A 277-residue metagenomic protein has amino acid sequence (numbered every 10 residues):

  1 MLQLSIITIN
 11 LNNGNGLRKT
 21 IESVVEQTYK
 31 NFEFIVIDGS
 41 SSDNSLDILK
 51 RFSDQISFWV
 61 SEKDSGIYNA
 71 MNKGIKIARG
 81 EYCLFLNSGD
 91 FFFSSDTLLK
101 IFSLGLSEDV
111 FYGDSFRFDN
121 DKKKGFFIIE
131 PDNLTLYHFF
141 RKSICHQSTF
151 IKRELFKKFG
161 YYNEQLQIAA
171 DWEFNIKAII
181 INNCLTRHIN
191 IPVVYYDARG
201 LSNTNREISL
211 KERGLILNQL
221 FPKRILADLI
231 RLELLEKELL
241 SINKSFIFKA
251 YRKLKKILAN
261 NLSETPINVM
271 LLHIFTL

Functional and structural regions predicted by a protein language model:
M1-E26: N-proximal low-complexity "stem/linker" segments adjacent to membrane-targeting elements
L2-S5, E33, E173: Cell-envelope/extracellular polymer assembly enzymes that use nucleotide-activated donors
N15-R18, D43-R51: Acidic helix N-cap motif at the loop->helix transition within catalytic regions of sugar-transfer enzymes
T20, S45, S61-A78, D96: Glycine-rich, basic loop-to-helix element that forms the pyrophosphate-binding segment of sugar-nucleotide handling
K30, D38-D47, N87, F91: A conserved acidic beta->alpha catalytic loop
C83: Short aromatic/hydrophobic "clamp" motif used to bind/position activated sugar donors
F91, S95-G125: Conserved donor NDP-sugar-binding/catalytic core segment of glycosyltransferases
G113, F127-I216, L220: Conserved nucleotide-sugar donor-binding catalytic segment
